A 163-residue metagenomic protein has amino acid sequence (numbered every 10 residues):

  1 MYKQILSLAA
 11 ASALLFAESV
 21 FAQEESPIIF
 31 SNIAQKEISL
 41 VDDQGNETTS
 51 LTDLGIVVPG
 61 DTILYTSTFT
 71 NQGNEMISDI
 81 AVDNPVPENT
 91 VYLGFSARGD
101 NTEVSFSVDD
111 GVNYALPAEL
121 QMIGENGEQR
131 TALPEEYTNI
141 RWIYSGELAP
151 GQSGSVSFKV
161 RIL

Functional and structural regions predicted by a protein language model:
Y2-L6, V20-L163: Exported/extracytosolic protein signature
S7-F16: Bacterial N-terminal signal peptides
